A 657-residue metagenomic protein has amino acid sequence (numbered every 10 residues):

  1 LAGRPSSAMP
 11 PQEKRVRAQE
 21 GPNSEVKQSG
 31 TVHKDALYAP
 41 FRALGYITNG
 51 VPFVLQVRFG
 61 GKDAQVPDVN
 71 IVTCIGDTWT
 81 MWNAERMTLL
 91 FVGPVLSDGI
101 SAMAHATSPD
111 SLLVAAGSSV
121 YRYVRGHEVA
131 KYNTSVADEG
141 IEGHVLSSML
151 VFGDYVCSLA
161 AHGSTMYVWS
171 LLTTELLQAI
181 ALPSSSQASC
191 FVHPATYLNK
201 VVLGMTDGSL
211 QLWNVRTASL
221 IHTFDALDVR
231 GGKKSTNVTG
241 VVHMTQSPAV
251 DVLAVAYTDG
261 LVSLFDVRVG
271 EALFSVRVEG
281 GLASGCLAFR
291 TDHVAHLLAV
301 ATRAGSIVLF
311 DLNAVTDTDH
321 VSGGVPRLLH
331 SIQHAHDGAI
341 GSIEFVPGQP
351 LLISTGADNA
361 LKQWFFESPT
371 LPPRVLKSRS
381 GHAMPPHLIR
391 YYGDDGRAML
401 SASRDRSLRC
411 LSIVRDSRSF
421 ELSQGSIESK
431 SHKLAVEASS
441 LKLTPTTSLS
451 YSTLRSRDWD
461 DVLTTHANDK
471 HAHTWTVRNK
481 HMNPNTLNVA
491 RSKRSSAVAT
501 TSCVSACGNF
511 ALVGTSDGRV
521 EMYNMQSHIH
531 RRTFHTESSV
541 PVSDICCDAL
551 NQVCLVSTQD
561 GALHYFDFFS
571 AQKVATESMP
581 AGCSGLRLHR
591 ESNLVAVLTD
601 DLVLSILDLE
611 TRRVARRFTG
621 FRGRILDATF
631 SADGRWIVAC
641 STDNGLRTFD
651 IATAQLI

Functional and structural regions predicted by a protein language model:
P10-P94, D98-V129, V145-L146, L150-E175 (+7 more regions): Intrinsically disordered, low-complexity acidic/Ser/Thr/Pro-rich linker and tail segments in large eukaryotic scaffolds
A39-Y46, T88-G93, H127-E139, E175-A181 (+10 more regions): A short beta-strand motif characteristic of beta-propeller blades
L44-V51, G93-I100, T134-L146, A181-A188 (+10 more regions): WD40/WD-repeat beta-propeller blade N-cap
Q56-D68, M103-P109, S148-Y155, C190-L198 (+10 more regions): Loop/turn segments within WD40 beta-propeller blades
C74-I75, A115-G117, L159-G163, G204-D207 (+9 more regions): Conserved strand-to-loop turn within each blade of WD40 beta-propeller repeats
W79-N83, Y121-V124, M166-S170, L210-N214 (+11 more regions): WD40-repeat beta-propellers
G232, R268, S275-G280, R290-T291 (+8 more regions): WD40 beta-propeller repeat blades
H471-H473, V477-E537, P541-D544, Q552-C554: Alpha-solenoid helical-repeat scaffolds
